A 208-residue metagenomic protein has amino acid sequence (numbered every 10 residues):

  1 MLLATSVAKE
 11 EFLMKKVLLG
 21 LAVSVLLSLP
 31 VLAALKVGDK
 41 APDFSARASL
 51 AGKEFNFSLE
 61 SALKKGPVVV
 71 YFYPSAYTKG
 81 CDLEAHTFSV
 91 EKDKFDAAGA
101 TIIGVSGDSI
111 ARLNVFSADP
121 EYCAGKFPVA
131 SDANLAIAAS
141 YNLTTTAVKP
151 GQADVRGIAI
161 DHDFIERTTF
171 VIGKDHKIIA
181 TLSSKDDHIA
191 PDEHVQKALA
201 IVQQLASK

Functional and structural regions predicted by a protein language model:
M1-L13: Short, Lys/Arg-enriched N-terminal segments with co-localized hydrophobic residues within the first ~10-30 amino acids
L3-A4, K16-L18, L35-V37: Short, basic/polar N-terminal leader/transit segment immediately after the initiator methionine
E11-L21: Bacterial N-terminal signal peptides that target proteins for export
G20-S28: Bacterial N-terminal signal peptides
A33-K208: Chalcogenol-based redox active-site neighborhoods
